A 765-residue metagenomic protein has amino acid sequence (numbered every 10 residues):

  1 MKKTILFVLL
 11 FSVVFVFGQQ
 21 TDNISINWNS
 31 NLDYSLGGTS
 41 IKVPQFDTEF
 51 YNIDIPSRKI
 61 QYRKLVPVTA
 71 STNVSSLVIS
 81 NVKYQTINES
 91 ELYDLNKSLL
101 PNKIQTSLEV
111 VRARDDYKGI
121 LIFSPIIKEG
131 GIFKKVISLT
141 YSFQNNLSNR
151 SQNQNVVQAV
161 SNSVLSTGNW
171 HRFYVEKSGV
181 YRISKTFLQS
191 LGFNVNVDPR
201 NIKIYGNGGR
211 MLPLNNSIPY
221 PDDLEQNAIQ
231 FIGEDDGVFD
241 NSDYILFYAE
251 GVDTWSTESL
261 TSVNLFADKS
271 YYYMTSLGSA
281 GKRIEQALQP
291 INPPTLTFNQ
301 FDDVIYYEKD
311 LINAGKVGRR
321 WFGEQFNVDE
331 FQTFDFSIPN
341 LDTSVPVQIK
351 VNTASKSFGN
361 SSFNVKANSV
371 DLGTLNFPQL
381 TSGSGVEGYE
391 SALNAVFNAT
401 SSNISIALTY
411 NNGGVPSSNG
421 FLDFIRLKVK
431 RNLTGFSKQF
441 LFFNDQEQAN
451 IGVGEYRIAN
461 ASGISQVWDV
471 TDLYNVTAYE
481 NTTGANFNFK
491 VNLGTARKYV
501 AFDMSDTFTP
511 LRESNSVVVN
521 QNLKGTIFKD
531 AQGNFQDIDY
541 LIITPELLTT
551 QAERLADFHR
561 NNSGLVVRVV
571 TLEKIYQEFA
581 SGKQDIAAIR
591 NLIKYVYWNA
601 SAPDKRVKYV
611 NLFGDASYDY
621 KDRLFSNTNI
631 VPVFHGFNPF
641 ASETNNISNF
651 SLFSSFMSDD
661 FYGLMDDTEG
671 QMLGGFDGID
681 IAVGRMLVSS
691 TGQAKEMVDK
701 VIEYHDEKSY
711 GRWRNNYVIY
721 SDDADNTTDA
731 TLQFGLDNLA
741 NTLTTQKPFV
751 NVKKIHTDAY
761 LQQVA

Functional and structural regions predicted by a protein language model:
M1-N23: Bacterial Sec-dependent N-terminal signal peptides
Q19-A765: Cysteine-dependent hydrolase recognition
